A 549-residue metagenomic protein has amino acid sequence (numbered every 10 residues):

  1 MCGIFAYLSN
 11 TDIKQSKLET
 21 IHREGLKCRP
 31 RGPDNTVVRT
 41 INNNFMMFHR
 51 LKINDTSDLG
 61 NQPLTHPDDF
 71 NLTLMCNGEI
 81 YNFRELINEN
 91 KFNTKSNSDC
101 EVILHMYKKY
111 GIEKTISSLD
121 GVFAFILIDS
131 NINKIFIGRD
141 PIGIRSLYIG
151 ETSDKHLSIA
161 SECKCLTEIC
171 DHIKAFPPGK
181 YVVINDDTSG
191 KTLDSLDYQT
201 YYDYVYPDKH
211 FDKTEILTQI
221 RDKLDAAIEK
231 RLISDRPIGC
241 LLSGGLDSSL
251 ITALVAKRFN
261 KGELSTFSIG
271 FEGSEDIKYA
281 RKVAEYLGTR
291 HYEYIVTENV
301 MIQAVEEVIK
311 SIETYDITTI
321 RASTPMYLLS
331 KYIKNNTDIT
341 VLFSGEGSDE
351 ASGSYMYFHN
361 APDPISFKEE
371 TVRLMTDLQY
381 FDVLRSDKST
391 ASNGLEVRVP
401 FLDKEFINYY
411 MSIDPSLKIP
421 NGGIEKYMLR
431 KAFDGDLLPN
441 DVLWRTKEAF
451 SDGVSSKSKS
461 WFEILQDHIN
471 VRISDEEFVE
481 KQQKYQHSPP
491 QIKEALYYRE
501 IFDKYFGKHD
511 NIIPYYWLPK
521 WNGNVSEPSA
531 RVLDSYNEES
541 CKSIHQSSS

Functional and structural regions predicted by a protein language model:
M1-T314, T340: Cysteine-centered catalytic environments shared across enzyme families
L8-Q15, N131-F136, I144-L147, E151-S153 (+4 more regions): ATP-dependent adenylate-handling active sites, centered on carboxylate activation for C-N bond formation
H22, C100-L104, I407, R430 (+1 more regions): Short, well-structured alpha-helical segments
N42, L64-H66, K431-A432, N470-I473: Short alpha-helical linear motifs
K191-L196, L465-D475: Short glycine/proline-rich, acidic loop/turn segments that cap or connect secondary-structure elements
Y201, P439-E448: Conserved S-adenosyl-L-methionine
